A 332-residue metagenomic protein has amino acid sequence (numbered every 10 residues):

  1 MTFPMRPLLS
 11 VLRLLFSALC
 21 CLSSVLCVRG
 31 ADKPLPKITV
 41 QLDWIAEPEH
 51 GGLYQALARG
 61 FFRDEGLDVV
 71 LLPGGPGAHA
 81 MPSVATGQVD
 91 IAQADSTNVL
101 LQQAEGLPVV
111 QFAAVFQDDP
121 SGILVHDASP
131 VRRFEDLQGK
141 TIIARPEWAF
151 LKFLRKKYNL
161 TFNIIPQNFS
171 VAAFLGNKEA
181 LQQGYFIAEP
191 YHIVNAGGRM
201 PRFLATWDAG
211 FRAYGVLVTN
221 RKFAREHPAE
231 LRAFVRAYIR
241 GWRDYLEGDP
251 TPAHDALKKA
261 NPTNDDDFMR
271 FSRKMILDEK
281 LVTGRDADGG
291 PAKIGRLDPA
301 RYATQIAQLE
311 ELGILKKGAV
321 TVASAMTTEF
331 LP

Functional and structural regions predicted by a protein language model:
M1-S10: N-terminal secretory signal peptides that target proteins for export/translocation
V11-V25: Bacterial N-terminal signal peptides
V28-G30: Boundary at the C-terminal end of the N-terminal hydrophobic targeting segment
D32-I187, L204, F211: Short, glycine-/small- and polar/acidic-enriched structural segments that line small-molecule recognition paths
T97, F169-D266: Pocket-lining segment of extracytoplasmic ligand-binding domains
R225-I314: Secondary-structure end/capping motifs
Q305-P332: Hinge/cleft segment of the Venus flytrap/periplasmic-binding protein
